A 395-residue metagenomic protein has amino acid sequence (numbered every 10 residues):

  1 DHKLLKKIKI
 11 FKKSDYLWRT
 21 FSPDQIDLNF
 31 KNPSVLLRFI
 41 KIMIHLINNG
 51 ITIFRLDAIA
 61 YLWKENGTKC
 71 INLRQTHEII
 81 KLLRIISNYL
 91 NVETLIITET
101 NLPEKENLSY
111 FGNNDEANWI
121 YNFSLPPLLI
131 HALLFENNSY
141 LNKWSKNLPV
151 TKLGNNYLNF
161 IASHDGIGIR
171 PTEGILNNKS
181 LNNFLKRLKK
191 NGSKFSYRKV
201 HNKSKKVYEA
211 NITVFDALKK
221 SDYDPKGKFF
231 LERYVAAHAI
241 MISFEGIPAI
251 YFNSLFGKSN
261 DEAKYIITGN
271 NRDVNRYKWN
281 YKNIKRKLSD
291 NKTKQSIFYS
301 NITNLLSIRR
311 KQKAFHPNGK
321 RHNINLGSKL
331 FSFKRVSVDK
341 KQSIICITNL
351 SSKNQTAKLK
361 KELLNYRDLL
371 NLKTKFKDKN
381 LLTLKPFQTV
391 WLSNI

Functional and structural regions predicted by a protein language model:
D1-K361, L370-N371, D378-I395: Active-site and adjacent substrate-binding regions of carbohydrate-active enzymes
Y366-R367: GAF sensory/regulatory domain recognition with acknowledged cross-activation on helical regulatory dimers
